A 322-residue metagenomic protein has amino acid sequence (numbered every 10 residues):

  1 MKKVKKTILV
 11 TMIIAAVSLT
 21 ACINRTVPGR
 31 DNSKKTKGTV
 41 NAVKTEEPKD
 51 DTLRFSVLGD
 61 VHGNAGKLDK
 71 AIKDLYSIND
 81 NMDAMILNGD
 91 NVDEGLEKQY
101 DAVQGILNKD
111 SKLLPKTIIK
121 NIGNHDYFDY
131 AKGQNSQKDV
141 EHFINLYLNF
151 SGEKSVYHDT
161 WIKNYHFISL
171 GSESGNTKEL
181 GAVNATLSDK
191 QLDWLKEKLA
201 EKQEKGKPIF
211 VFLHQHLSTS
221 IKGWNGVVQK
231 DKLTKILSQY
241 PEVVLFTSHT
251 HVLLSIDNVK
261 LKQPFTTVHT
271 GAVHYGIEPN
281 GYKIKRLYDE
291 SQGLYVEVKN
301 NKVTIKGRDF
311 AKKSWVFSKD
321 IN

Functional and structural regions predicted by a protein language model:
K3-R25: Sec-dependent N-terminal signal peptides of Gram-positive bacterial secreted proteins and lipoproteins
T26-Y100, S155: N-terminal active-site segment of His-dependent metallophosphoesterases
K49, E97-Q203, K232-Q239, S255-K299 (+1 more regions): Extended active-site neighborhood of metal-dependent phosphoesterases/phosphodiesterases
L53, D83, Y157, N164-Y165 (+1 more regions): Alpha/beta-hydrolase fold active-site loops
V57-G59, M85-D90, T117-N124, F210-L213 (+2 more regions): Active-site neighborhood of phospho(di)ester-bond hydrolases with catalytic His/Asp-centered motifs
V61-N64, N91-E94, N124-D129, E173-N176 (+4 more regions): Solvent-exposed loop/turn segments at secondary-structure junctions within structured extracellular/periplasmic domains
K202-I221: Short acidic, glycine-rich surface-loop motifs adjacent to enzyme active sites
N300-N322: Acidic, His/Gly-rich catalytic cores of divalent-metal-dependent hydrolytic chemistry
